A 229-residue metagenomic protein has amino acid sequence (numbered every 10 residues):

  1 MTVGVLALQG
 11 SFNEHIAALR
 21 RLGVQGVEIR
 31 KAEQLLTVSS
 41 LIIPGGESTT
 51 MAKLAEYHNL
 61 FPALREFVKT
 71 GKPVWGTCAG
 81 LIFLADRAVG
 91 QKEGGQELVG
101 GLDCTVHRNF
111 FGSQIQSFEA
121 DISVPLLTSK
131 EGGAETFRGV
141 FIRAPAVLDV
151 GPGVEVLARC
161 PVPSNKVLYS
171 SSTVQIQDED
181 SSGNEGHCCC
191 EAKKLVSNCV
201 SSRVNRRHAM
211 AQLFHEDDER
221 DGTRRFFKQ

Functional and structural regions predicted by a protein language model:
M1-Y57, F61-K72, S202, H208-Q229: N-terminal beta1-alpha1 cap of cysteine-dependent amidohydrolase-like domains
L8, T77-A79, L102, R143 (+1 more regions): A secondary-structure boundary/capping signal
I43, G76, N198: Redox-cofactor binding/interface segments in oxidoreductases and associated redox assembly factors
E47-S129: Cysteine-nucleophile active-site neighborhood
R108-I115, A120-Q229: Amide-donor transfer/coupling interface in amidating biosynthetic enzymes
